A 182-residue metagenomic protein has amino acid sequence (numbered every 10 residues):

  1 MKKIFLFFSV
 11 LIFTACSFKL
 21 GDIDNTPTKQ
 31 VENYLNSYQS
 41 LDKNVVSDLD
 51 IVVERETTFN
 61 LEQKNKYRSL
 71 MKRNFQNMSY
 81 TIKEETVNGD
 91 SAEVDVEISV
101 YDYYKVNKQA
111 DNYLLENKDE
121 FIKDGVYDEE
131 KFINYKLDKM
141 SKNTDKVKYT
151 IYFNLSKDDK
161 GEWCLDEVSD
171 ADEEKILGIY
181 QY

Functional and structural regions predicted by a protein language model:
M1-I4: Positively charged n-region of N-terminal signal peptides that target proteins for export
S9-V10: Residue-level signal for mature regions of secreted extracellular proteins and peptides
T14-A15: C-terminal motif of bacterial Sec signal peptides marking the signal peptidase cleavage site
K19-I82: Core segments of small alpha/beta cavity-forming domains
V31, Y80-I82, V96, F153-L155 (+1 more regions): Hydrophobic beta-strand residues in large extracellular and virion-surface proteins
D42-N44, Y101-Y103, G161-W163: Primarily extracytoplasmic ectodomains and periplasmic/lumenal surface modules that are beta-strand-rich
N65-M140, Y180-Y182: Surface-exposed, charged secondary-structure patches
L115-D128, K139-Y182: Short beta-strand edge/turn micro-motifs at domain boundaries
